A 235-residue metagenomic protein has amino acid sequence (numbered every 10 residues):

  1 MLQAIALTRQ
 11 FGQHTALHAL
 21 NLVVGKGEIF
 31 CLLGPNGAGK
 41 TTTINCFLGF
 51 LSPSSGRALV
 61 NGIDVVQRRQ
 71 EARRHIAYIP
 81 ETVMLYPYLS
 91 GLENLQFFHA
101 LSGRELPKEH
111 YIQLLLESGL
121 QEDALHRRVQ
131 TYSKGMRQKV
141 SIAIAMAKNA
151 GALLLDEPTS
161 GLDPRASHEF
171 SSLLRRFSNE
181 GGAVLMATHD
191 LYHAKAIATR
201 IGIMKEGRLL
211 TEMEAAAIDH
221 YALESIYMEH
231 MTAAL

Functional and structural regions predicted by a protein language model:
G56-Q67, E71-A72: Conserved ABC transporter NBD signature motif
Q96, K108-A124: Conserved ABC ATPase "signature" region
L153-D156: Catalytic Walker B motif of ABC-type/P-loop ATPase nucleotide-binding domains
P164-A166: Helix N-cap at the start of a conserved alpha-helix in ABC-type nucleotide-binding domains
T188-H189: H-loop/switch region of ABC-family ATPase nucleotide-binding domains
